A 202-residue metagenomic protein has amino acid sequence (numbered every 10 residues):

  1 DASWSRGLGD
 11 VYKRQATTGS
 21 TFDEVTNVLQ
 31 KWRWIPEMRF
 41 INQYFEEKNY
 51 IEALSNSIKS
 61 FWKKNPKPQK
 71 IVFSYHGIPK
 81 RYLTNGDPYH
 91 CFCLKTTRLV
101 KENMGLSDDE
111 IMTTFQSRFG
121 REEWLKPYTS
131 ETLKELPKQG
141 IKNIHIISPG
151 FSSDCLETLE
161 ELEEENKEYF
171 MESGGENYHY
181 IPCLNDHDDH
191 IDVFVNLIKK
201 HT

Functional and structural regions predicted by a protein language model:
D1-L8, Y12: Single conserved hydrophobic/aromatic residue that forms the stacking wall/gate of nucleotide- or nucleobase-binding
D10-T202: Residues lining hydrophobic/aromatic ligand-binding pockets adjacent to catalytic sites
